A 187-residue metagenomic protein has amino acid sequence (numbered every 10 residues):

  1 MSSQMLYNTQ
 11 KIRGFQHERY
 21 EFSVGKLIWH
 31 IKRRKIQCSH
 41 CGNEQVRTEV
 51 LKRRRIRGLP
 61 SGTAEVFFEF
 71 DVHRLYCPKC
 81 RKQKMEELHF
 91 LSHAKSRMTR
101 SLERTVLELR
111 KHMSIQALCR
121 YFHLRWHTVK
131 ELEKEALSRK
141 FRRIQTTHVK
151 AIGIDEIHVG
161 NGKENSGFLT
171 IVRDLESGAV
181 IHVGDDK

Functional and structural regions predicted by a protein language model:
M1-L88: Short, conserved DNA-binding cores of transcription-related domains
C38, C77, L118, I152-H158: Short, conserved catalytic/metal-binding motifs centered on acidic residues
N43, H123, K134, S138: Residue-level detection of the helix-turn-helix DNA-binding "recognition helix"
R81-L102: Short, Lys/Arg-enriched anionic-surface-contact patches
M98-M113: Short, amphipathic alpha-helical "recognition" segments used to contact nucleic acids or chromatin
Q116-E131: Short, basic interhelical loop/turn and adjoining N-cap of the next helix at nucleic-acid- or acidic-partner-contacting
L132-K187: RNase H-like nuclease fold core
